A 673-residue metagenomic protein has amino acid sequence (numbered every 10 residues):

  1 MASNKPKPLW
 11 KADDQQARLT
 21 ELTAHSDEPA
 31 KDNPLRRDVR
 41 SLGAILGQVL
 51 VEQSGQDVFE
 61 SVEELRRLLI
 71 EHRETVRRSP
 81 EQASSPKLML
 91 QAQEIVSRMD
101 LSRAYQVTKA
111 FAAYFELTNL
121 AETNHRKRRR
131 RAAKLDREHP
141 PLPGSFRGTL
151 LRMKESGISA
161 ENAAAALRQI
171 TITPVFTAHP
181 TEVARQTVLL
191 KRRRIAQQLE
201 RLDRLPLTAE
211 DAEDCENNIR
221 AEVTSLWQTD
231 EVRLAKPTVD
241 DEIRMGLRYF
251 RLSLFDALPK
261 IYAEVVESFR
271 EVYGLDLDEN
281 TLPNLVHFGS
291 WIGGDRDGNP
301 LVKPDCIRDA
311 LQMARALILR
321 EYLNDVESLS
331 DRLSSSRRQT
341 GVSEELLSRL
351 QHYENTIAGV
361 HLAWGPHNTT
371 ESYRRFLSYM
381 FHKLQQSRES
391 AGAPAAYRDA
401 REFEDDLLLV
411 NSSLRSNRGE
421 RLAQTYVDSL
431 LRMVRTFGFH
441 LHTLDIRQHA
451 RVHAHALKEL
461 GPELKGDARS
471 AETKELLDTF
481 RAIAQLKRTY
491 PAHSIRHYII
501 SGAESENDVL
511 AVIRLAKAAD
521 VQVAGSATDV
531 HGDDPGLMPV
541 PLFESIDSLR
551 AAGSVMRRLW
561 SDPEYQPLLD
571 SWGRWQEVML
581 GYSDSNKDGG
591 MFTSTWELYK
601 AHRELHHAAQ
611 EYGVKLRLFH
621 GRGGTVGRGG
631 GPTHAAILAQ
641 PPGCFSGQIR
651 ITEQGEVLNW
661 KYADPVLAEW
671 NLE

Functional and structural regions predicted by a protein language model:
A2, P6, W10, R18-S26 (+6 more regions): C-terminal amphipathic alpha-helical interaction region
A2-P462, E472, G630: Often metal-dependent polyanion-binding catalytic scaffolds in large enzymes
E64, R77, S85-P86, T123 (+14 more regions): Carbohydrate-active enzymes and regulators
A112, N411-S413, Y498-I499, P539-L542 (+1 more regions): Short glycine-rich or small-residue beta-strand-to-loop segments that form or flank ligand, phosphate, metal/Fe-S
P283-L285, G289-W291, N299, L431-R432 (+6 more regions): Beta-sheet entry/capping signal
G293-R296, L476, F480-R481, L598 (+2 more regions): Expand to "…catalyze enediolate/carbanion chemistry for C-C bond making/breaking, isomerization, decarboxylation
V302-L333, A519-E673: Catalytic or ion-translocation cores adjacent to nucleophile or general acid/base/metal-coordination motifs in diverse
S372-H382, Q386, G419, Q424-V427 (+4 more regions): Active-site cores of enzymes that catalyze phosphoryl transfer or operate on phosphate-rich substrates
